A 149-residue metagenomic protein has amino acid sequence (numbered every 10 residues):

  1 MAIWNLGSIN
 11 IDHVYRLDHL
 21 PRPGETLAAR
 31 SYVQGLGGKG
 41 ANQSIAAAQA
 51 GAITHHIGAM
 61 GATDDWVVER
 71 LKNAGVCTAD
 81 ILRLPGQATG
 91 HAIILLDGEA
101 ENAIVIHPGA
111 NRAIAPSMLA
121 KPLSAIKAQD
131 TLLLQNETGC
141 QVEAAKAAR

Functional and structural regions predicted by a protein language model:
M1-I9, E69-R83, L95-R149: Ribokinase/PfkB-type carbohydrate-kinase core domain
M1-P23: Positively charged, low-complexity intrinsically disordered leader regions
N10-L17, G37-G40, A113-L119: Short, composition-biased local secondary-structure segments
V14-Y15, H19, A62-D65, I106 (+1 more regions): Active-site-proximal flexible loops/turns
P21-G24, I45-A50, E101, P122-K127: A short alpha-helix capping/helix-coil boundary motif
P23, L27-H91: Substrate-binding N-lobe of the ribokinase-like
